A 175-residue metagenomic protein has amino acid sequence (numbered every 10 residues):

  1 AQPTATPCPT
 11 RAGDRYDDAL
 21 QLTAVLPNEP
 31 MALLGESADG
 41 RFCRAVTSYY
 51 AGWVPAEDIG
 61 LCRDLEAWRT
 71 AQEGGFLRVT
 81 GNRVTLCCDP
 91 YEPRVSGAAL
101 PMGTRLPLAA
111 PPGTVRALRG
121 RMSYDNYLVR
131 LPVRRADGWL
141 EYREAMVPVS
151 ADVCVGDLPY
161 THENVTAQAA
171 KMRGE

Functional and structural regions predicted by a protein language model:
A1-Y16, L26-P27, R41, V46-S96 (+2 more regions): Boundary regions of SH3-family modules and the immediately adjacent low-complexity/disordered segments in eukaryotic
L22-T23: Short acidic/polar, Gly/Pro-enriched loop/turn segments located at secondary-structure boundaries
A169, E175: Active-site nucleophilic cysteine motif
